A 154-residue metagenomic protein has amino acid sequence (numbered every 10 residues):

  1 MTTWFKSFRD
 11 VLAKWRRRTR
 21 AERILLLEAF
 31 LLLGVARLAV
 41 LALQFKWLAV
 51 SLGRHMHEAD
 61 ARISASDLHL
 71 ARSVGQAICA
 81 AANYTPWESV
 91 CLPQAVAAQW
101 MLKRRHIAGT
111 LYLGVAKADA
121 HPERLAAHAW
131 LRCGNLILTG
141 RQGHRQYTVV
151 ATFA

Functional and structural regions predicted by a protein language model:
M1-I63, L70, Q76-W87, R141 (+1 more regions): N-terminal accessory/pre-domain segments preceding catalytic cores
A77, V96, W100-A154: Hydrophobic/aromatic-rich core segments of domains that either
